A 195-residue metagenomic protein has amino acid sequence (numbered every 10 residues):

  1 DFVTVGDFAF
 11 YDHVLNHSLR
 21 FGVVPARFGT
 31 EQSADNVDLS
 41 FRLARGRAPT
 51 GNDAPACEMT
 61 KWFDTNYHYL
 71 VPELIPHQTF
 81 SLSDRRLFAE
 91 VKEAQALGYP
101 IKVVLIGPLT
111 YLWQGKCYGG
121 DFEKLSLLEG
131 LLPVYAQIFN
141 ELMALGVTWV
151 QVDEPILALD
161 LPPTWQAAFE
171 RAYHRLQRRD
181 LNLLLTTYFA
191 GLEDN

Functional and structural regions predicted by a protein language model:
D1-N195: Domain-level signal for soluble alpha/beta catalytic cores
